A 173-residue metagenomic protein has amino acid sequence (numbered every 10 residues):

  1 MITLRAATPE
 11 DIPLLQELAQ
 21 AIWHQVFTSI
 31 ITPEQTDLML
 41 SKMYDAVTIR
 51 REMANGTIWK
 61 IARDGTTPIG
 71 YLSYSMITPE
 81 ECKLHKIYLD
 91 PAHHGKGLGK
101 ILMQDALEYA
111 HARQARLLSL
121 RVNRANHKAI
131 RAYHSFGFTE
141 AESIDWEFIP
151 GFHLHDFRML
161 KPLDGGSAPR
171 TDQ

Functional and structural regions predicted by a protein language model:
M1-T3: Extreme N-terminal starter segment of soluble prokaryotic enzymes
A6-I12, Q16-A92, K100-Y109, R113 (+2 more regions): Acetyl-CoA-dependent GNAT
G97: Conserved G/P- and acidic residue-centered "switch" motifs that form tight phosphate/ATP-binding loops in soluble
R116-I130, H134-F136, W146-Q173: C-terminal "cap" of GNAT-fold acetyltransferases
